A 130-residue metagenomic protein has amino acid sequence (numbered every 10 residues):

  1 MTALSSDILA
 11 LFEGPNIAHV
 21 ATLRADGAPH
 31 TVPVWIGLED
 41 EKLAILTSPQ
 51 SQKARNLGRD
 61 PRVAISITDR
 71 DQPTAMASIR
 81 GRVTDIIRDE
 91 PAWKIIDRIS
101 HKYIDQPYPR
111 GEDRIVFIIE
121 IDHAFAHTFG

Functional and structural regions predicted by a protein language model:
M1-I17: Extreme N-terminal tail/first-helix region
T2-A3, A75-G130: Charged, gly/pro-rich active-site loop segments
L4-I8, K53, I95: Hydrophobic alpha-helical segments typical of transmembrane helices and their membrane-interface/capping positions
P15-P49, A64-I67, A77-S78: Short beta-strand segments
A18, L43, V63, V83-T84 (+1 more regions): Short beta-strand segments in beta-sandwich/barrel cores
R24, I67-R70, Q106-D113: A short, aromatic/hydrophobic, helix- or strand-capping loop or linear motif that either lines the entrance/gate
S51-K53, Q72: Short, surface-exposed beta-strand-loop junctions and turns on beta-sheet-rich folds
